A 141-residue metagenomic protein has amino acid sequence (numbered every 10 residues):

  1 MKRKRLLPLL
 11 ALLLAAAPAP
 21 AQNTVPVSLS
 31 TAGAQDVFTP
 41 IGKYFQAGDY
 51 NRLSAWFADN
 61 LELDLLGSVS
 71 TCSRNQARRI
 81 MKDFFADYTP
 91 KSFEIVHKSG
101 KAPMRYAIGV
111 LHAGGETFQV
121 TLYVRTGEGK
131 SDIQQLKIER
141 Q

Functional and structural regions predicted by a protein language model:
M1-P8: Bacterial N-terminal signal peptides that target proteins for export
P8-A17: Bacterial N-terminal signal peptides
A19-K43, A55: Short, low-complexity N-terminal intrinsically disordered segments enriched in polar/charged residues
V37, I41, D49, Q76-M81: Stable alpha-helical elements in mature extracytoplasmic
D49-N60: Short, well-ordered alpha-helical segments enriched in acidic and aromatic residues
L63-S70: A short gly/proline-enriched turn/hairpin at secondary-structure junctions
R79-T117: Surface-exposed, charged secondary-structure patches
T117-Q141: Short beta-strand edge/turn micro-motifs at domain boundaries
